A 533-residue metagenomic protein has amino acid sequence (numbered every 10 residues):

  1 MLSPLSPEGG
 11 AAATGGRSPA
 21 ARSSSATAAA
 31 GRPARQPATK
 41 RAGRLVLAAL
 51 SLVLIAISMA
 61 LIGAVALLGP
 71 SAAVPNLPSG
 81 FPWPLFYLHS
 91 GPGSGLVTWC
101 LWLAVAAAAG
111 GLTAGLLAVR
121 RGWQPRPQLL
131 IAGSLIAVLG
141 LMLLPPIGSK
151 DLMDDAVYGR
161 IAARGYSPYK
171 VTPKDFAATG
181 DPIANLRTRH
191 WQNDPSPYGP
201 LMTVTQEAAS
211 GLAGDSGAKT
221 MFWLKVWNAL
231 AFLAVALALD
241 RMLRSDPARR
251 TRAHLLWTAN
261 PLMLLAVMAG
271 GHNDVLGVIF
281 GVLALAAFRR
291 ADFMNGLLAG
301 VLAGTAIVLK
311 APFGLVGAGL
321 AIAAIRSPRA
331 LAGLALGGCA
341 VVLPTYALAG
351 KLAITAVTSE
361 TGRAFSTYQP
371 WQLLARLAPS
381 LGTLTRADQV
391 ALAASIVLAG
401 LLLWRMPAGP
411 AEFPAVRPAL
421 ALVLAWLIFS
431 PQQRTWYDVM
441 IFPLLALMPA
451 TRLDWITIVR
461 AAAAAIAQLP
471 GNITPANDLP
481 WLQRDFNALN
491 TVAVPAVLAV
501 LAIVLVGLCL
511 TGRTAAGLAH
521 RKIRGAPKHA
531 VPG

Functional and structural regions predicted by a protein language model:
L2-E8, T14-R22, G31-R35, L45-A104 (+3 more regions): Transmembrane helical bundles and short interhelical boundary loops of multi-pass, membrane-embedded
I55, A109-L117, K219-D246, I279 (+1 more regions): Transmembrane-helix motifs of polytopic, lipid-linked glycan transferases
C100, P200, V204, G214-A234 (+1 more regions): Loop-to-helix entry region of an early transmembrane alpha helix in multi-pass inner-membrane enzymes
W123-K225: Intramembrane catalytic core of multi-pass membrane enzymes that act on lipidic substrates
P127-L129, L239-N260: Transmembrane-helix signature of polytopic, membrane-embedded enzymes that assemble or transfer cell-envelope glycans
L237-A238, G277-D292, L401-W404, V423: Specific aromatic-rich, kink-prone transmembrane helix
L264-V267, A284, N295-I322, A421-I428: Membrane-interface alpha helices of multi-pass inner-membrane proteins
L315-A340: Perimembrane helix-loop-helix junctions
